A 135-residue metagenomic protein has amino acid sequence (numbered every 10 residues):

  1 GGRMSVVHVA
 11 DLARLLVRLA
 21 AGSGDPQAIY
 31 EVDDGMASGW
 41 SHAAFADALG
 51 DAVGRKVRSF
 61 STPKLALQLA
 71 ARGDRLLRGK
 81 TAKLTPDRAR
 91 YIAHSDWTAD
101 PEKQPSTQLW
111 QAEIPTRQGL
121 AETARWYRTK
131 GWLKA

Functional and structural regions predicted by a protein language model:
G1-V7, D11, L15-L19, E31-D33: A conserved pocket-lining segment of Rossmann-fold NAD(P)-dependent short-chain dehydrogenase/reductase
G2, G35, V57, H94 (+1 more regions): Short, flexible active-site loop motifs that bind/organize anionic cofactors or intermediates
M4-A10, W40, A99, I114-P115: Residue-level signal for the nucleotide or nucleotide-sugar donor/cofactor binding architecture
A10, K64, H94-T98: Alpha-helix N-cap/helix-start motif at coil-to-helix transitions, marked by capping-box chemistry
L19-K83, I114-A135: Mid/C-terminal beta-alpha module of Rossmann-like enzyme folds, strongest in SDR-family dehydrogenases/epimerases
H42, L84-E102: Active-site loop of classical SDR/Rossmann-like NAD(P)-dependent oxidoreductases, centered on the catalytic Tyr-X3-Lys
G50, P105-T107: Residue-level preference for well-ordered alpha-helical positions
